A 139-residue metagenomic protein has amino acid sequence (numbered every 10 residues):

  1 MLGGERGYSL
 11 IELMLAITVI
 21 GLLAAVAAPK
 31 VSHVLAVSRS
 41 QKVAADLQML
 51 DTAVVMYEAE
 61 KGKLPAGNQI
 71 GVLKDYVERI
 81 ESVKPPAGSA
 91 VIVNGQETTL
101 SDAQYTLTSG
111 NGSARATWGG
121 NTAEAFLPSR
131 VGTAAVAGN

Functional and structural regions predicted by a protein language model:
M1-L2, F126, R130: Short, aromatic- and cysteine-enriched interfacial helices/patches that mediate contacts at lipid membranes
G3, A36, K63-A66: Alpha-helix initiation/capping motif
G3-V31: N-terminal single-pass transmembrane signal-anchor helix
L23, A125-F126: Residue-level preference for hydrophobic side chains embedded in well-ordered alpha helices
A27, V34, V54: Conserved alpha-helical elements of the SDR catalytic core
K30-M49: Aliphatic-rich helix starts adjacent to a transmembrane/signal segment
T52-T122, R130, V136-N139: Extracellular/periplasmic head regions of type IV pilus-like filament subunits
